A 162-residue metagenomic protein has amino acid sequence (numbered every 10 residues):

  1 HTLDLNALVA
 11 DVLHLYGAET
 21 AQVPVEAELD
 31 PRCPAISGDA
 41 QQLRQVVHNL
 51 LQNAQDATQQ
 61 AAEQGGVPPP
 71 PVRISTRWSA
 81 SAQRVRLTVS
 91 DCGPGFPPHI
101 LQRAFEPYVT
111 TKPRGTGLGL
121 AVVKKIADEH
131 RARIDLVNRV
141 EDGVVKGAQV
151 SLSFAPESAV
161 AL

Functional and structural regions predicted by a protein language model:
H1-L13: A conserved beta-strand-to-alpha-helix junction within the catalytic ATP-binding
P24-P34: Conserved catalytic submotifs in the C-terminal HATPase_c
A35-G38, T111: Conserved micro-motifs of the catalytic ATP-binding
G66-R73, R77-L87: Short beta-strand-loop-beta element adjacent to the nucleotide/active-site pocket used for signaling
F96-P107: Short conserved segment of the HATPase_c
G119, V123: Short alpha-helical Gxxx[C/S/T] motif in the catalytic ATP-binding
